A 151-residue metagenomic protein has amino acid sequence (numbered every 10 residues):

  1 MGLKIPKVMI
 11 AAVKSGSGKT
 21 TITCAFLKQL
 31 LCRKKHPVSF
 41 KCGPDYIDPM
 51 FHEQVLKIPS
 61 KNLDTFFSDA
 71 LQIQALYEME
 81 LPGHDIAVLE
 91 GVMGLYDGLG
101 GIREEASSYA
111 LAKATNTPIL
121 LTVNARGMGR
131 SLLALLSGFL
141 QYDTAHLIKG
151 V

Functional and structural regions predicted by a protein language model:
G2-T21, L27-T115, T122-L147: ATP-dependent carboxylate-amine ligase catalytic core
K149-V151: Short, intrinsically disordered, charge-balanced linker/junction segments flanking boundaries in proteins
